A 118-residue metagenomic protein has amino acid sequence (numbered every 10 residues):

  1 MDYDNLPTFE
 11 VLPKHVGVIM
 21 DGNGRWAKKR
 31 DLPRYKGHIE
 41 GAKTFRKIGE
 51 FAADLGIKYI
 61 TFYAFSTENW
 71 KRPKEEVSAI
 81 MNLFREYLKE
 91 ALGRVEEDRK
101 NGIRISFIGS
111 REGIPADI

Functional and structural regions predicted by a protein language model:
M1-I118: Flexible, compositionally biased loop and terminal segments
